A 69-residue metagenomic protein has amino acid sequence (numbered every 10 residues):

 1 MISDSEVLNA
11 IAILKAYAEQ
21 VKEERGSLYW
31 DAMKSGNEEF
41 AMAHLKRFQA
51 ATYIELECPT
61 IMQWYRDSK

Functional and structural regions predicted by a protein language model:
N9, A16-Q20, E24-K69: Short, charge-rich amphipathic interface segments used for partner binding and complex assembly
